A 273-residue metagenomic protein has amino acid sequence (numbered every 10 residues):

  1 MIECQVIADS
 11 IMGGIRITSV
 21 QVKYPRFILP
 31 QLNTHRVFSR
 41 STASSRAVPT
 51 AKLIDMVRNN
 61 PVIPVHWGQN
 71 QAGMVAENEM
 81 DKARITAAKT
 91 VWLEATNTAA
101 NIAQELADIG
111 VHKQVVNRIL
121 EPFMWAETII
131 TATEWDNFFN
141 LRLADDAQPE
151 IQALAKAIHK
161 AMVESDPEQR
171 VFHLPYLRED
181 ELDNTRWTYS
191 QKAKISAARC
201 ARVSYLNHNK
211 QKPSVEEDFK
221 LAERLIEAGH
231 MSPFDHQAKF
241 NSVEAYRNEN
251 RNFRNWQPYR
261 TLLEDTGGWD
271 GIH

Functional and structural regions predicted by a protein language model:
M1-H273: A conserved ligand/cofactor-binding region detector
